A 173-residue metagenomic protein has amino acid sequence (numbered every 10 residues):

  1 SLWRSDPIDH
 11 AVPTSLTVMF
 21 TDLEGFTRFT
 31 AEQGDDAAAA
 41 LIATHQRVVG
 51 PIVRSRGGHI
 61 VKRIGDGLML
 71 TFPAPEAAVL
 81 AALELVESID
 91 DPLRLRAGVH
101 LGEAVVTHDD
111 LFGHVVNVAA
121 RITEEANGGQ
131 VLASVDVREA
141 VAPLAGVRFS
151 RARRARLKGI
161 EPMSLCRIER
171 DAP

Functional and structural regions predicted by a protein language model:
S1-I8, I168-P173: Intrinsically disordered or compositionally simple regulatory linkers and C-terminal tails in signal-transduction
D9-A81, S88: Catalytic NTP-binding/metal-coordinating core of nucleotidyl cyclase/transferase enzymes
F26, A78, A104, V137-R138: A generic structural signal for short hydrophobic patches within well-formed alpha-helices
L83, A120-R121, E139: Active-site phosphate/pyrophosphate- and oxyanion-stabilizing loops and adjacent acidic/basic residues in soluble
L93-V105: A short glycine-enriched loop-to-beta-strand structural element that forms part of the catalytic core of nucleotide
V105-N127: Catalytic-core segments of nucleotide cyclases and related cyclic-nucleotide turnover enzymes
G129-P173: Cytosolic regulatory/linker segments at or just downstream of nucleotide-handling modules in signal-transduction
